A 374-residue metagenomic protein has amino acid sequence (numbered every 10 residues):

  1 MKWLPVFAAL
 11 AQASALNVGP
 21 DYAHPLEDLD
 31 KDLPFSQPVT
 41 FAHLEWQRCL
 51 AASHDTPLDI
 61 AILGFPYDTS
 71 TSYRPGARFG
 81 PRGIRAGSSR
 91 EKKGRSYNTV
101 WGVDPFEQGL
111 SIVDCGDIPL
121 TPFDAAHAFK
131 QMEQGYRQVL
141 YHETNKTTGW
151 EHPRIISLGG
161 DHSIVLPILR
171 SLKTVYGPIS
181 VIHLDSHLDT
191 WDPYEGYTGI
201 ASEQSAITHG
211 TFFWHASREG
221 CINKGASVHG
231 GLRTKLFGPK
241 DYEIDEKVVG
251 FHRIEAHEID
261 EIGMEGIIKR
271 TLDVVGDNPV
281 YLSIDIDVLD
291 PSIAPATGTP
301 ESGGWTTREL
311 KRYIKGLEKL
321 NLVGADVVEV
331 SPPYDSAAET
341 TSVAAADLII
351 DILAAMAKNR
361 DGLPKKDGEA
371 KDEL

Functional and structural regions predicted by a protein language model:
M1-A15: Fungal secretory targeting signals
L16-L374: Conserved alpha-helical scaffold segments that buttress catalytic/binding sites
